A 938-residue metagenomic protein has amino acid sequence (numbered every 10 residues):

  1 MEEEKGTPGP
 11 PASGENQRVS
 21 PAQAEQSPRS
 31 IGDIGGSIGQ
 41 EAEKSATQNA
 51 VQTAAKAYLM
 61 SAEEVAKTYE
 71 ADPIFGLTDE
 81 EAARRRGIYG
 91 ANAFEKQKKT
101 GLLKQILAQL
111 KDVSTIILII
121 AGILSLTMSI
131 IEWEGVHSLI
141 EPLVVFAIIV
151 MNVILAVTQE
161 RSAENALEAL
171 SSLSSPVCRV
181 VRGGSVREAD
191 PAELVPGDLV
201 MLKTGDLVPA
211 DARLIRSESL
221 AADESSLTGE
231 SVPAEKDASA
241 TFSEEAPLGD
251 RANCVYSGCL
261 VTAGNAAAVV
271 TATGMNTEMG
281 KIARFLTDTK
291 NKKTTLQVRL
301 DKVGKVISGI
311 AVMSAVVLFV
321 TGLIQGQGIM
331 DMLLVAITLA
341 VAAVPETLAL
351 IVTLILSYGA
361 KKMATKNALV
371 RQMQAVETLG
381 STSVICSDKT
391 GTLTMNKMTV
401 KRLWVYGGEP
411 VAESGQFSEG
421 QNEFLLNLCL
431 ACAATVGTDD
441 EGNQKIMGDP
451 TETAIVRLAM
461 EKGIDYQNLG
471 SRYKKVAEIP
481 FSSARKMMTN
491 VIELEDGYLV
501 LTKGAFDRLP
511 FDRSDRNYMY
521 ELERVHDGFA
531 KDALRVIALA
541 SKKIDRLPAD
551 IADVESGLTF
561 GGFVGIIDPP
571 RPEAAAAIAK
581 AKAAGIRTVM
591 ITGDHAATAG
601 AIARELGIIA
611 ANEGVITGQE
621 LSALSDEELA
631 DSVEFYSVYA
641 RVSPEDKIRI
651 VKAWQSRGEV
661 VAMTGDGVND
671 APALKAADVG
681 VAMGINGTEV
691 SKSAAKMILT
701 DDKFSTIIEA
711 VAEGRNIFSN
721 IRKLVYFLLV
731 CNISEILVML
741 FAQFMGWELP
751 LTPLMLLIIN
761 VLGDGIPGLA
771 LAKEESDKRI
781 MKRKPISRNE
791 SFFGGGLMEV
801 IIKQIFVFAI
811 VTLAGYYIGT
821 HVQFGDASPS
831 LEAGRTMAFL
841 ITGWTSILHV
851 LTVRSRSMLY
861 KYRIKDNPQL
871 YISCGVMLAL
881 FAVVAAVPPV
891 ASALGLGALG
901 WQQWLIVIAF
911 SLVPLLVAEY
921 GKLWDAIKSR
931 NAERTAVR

Functional and structural regions predicted by a protein language model:
E2-K782, F792-F793, F839, R856-R938: Conserved cytosolic headpiece of P-type ATPases
G658, V711, R715, I810-V822 (+1 more regions): Alpha-helix capping/termination and helix-coil
S734-E735, K803-T812: Core segments of transmembrane alpha-helices that mediate helix-helix packing or line hydrophobic substrate/ligand
Q743-T752, Y816-G834: Helix-coil boundary and interhelical linker segments in multi-pass alpha-helical membrane proteins
G763, F808-A809, R835-V850: Generic alpha-helical transmembrane segments
S787-F806, S830-M837: Membrane-water interface at loop-to-transmembrane-helix junctions
